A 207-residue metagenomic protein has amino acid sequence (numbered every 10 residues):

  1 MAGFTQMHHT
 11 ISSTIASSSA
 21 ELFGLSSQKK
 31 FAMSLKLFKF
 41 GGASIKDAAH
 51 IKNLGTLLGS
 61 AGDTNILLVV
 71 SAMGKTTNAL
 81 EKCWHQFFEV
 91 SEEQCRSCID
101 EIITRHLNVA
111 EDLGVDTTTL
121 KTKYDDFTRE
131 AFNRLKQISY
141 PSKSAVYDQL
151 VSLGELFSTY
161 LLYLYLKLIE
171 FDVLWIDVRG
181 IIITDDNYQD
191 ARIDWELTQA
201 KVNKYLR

Functional and structural regions predicted by a protein language model:
G3-S12, S18, L22-R207: Nucleotide/pyrophosphate-binding catalytic subdomain
